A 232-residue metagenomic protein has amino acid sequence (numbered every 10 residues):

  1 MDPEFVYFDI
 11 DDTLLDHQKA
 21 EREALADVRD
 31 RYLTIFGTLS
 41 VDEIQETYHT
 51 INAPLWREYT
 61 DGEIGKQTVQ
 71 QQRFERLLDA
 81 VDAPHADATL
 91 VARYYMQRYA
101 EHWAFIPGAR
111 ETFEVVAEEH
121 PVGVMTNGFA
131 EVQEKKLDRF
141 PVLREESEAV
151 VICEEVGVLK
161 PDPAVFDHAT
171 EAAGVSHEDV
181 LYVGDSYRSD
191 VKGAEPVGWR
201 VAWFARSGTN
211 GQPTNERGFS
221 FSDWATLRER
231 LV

Functional and structural regions predicted by a protein language model:
M1-F8, T13-T47, A80: Active-site neighborhood of HAD-like aspartate-dependent phosphohydrolases
M1-V6, Q18-K19, D42, E114 (+2 more regions): Asp-based, Mg2+/Mn2+-dependent phosphohydrolase catalytic module
R22-D30, Q45, Q67-E75, A130 (+1 more regions): An amphipathic alpha-helix signature
E23, D27, T47, R73-R76 (+5 more regions): Alpha-helical elements of Rossmann-like donor-binding domains used by nucleotide-donor carbohydrate transfer enzymes
L33-T38, A80-P84, P141-E146, G174-V175: Short helix-capping segments at alpha-helix termini
E46-Y94: A metal-dependent, Asp-based hydrolase signature
P54-I64, Y99-G108, P161-A164, R200: Short amphipathic alpha-helical segments at helix boundaries and their inter-helical linkers
E63, T68, H85, T89 (+2 more regions): Short, acidic loop-to-helix structural element flanking the phosphoryl-transfer center in phosphate-processing enzymes
